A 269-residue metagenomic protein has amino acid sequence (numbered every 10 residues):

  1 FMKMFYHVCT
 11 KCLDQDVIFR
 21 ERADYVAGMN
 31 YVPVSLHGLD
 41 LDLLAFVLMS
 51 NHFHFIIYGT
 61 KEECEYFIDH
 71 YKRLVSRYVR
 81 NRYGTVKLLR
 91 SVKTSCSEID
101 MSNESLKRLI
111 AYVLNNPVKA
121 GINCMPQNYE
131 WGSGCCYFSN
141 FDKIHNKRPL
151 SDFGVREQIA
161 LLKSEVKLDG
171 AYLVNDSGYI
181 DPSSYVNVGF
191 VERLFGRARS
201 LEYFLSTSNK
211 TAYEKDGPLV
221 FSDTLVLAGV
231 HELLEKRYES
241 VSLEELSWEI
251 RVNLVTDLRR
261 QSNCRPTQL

Functional and structural regions predicted by a protein language model:
F1-V47, T60-Q268: Short Pro-Cys-Gly-centered "Cys-loop" motif that presents a nucleophilic cysteine in a tight turn
H52-G59: Short beta-strand->loop micro-motif that forms the acidic, two-metal-ion catalytic signature in nucleotide-processing
